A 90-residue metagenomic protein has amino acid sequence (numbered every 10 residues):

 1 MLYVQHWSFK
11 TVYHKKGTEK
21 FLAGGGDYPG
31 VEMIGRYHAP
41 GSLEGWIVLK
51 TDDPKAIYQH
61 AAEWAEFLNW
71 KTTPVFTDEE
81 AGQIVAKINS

Functional and structural regions predicted by a protein language model:
M1-S90: Conserved, structured core segments of small domains
